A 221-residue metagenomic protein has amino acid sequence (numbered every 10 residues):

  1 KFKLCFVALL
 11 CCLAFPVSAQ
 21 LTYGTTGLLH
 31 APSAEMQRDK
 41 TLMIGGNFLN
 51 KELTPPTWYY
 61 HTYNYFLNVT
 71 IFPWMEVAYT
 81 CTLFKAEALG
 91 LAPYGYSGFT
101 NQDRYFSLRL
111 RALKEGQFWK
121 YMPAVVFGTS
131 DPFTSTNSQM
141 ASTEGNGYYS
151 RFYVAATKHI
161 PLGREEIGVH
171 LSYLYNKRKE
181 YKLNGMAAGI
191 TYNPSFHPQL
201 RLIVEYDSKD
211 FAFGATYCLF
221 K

Functional and structural regions predicted by a protein language model:
K1-F6: Bacterial N-terminal signal peptides that target proteins for export
L10-C12: Repetitive helical segments and hydrophobic/amphipathic motifs
A14-P16: N-terminal signal peptide c-region/cleavage motif recognized by signal peptidases
A19-E144, Y148, F152, T157-P161 (+2 more regions): Transmembrane beta-barrel domains of Gram-negative outer membranes and organellar outer membranes
E144-D210: Detector for outer-membrane/organellar transmembrane beta-barrel domains, recognizing the amphipathic beta-strand
A212-K221: Predominantly the C-terminal beta-signal and adjacent terminal strand-loop region of outer-membrane beta-barrel
